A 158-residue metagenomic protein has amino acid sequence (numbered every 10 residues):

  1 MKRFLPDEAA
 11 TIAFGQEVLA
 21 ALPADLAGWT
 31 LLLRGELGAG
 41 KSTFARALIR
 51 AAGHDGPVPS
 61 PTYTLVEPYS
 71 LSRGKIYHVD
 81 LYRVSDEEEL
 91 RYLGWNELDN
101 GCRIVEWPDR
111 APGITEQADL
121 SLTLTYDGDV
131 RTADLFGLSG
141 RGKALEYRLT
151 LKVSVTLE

Functional and structural regions predicted by a protein language model:
M1-V18: N-terminal pre-Walker A segment at the start of P-loop NTPase domains
A20-A27: Phosphate-binding P-loop
T30-L32: Short hydrophobic/aromatic beta-strand immediately N-terminal to the Walker A/P-loop
R34-E36: P-loop (Walker A) phosphate-binding loop of NTP-binding proteins
K41: Conserved lysine of the Walker
R50, D86-E87, L93-E158: Short phosphate-coordinating micro-motif centered on Lys-Gly-acidic
H54-Y69: Short beta-strand-centered segment that lines the nucleotide-binding/catalytic pocket of NTP-utilizing
